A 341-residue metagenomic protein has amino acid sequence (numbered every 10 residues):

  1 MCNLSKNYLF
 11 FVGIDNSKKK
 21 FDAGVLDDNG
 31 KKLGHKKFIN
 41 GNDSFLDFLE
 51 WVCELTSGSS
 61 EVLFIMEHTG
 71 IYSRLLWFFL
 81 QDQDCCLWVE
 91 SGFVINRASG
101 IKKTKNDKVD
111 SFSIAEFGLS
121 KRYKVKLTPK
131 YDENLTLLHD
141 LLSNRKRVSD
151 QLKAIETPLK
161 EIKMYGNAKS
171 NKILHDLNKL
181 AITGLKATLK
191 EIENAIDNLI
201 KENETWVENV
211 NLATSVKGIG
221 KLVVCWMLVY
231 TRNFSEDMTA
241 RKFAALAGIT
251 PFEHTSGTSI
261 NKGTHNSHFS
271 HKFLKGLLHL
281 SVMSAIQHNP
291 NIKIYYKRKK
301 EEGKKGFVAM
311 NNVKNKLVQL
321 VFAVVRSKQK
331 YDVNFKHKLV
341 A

Functional and structural regions predicted by a protein language model:
C2-D27, I114: Gly/Thr-rich phosphate-binding beta-strand-loop-beta motif of the actin/hexokinase/Hsp70
S17-D43: Short glycine-rich, Thr/Ser-proximal phosphate-binding strand/loop in the N-terminal lobe of ATP-dependent enzymes
F45-V62: Short, basic/hydrophobic alpha-helical segments
I65-L75: Acidic, metal-coordinating catalytic cores used for nucleic-acid/nucleotide bond scission and strand-transfer chemistry
W88, G92-L212: Long, charge-rich intrinsically disordered scaffolds of nucleic-acid metabolism proteins
S215, K221, C225-E302, G306 (+1 more regions): Phosphate-backbone recognition surface of nucleic-acid-processing proteins
T258-S259, Y295-A341: Low-complexity, acidic/Ser/Thr- and charged residue-rich accessory regions of DNA metabolism proteins
